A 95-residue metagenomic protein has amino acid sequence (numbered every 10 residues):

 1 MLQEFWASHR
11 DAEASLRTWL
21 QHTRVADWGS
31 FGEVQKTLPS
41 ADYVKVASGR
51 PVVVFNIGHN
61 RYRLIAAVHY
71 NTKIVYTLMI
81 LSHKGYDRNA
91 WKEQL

Functional and structural regions predicted by a protein language model:
M1-R61, H69-Y76, H83-L95: Basic, Lys/Arg-enriched alpha-helical interface segments
